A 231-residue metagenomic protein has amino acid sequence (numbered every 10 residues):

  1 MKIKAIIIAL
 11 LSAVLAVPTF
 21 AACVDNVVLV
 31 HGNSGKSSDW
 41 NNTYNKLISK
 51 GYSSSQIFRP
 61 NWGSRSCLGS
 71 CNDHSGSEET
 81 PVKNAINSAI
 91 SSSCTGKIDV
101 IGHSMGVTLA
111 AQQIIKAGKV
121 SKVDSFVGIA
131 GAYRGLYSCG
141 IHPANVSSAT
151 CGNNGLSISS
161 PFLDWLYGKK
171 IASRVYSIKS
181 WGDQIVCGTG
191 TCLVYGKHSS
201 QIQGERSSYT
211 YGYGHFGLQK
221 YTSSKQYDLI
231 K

Functional and structural regions predicted by a protein language model:
M1-I7: Bacterial N-terminal signal peptides that target proteins for export
L11-A13: Repetitive helical segments and hydrophobic/amphipathic motifs
A16-P18: N-terminal signal peptide c-region/cleavage motif recognized by signal peptidases
A21-K231: Lipid deacylating catalytic domains
